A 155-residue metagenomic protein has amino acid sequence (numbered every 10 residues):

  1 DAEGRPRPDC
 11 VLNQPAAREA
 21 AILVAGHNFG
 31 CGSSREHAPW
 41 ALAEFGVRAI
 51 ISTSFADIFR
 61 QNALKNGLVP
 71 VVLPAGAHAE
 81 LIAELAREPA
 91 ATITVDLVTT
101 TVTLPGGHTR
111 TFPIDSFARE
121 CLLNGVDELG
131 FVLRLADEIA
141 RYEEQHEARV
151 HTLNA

Functional and structural regions predicted by a protein language model:
D1-T92, D96-V98: Feature captures the catalytic cores and cofactor-binding loops of soluble hydro-lyases/lyases that act on carboxylate
G67-N154: Acidic, glycine-rich flexible loop/linker segments
